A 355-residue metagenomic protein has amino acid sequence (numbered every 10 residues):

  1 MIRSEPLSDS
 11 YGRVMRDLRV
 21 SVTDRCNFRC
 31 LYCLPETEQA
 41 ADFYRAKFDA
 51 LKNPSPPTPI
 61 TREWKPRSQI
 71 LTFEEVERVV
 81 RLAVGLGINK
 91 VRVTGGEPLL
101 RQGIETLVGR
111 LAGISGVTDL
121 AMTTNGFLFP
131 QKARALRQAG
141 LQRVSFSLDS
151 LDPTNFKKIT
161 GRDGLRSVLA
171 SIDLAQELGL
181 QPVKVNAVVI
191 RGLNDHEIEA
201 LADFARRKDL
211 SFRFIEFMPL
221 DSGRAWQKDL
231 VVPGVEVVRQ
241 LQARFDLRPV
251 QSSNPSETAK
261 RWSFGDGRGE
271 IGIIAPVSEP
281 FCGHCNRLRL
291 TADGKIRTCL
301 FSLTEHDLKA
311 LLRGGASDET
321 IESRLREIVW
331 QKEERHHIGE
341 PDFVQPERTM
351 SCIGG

Functional and structural regions predicted by a protein language model:
M1-L18, D203-R207, F217-L220, R224-G355: Auxiliary Fe-S-binding modules of radical SAM enzymes
Y11-F73: Canonical Radical SAM [4Fe-4S] cluster-binding loop centered on the CxxxCxxC motif and its immediate flanking residues
F28, P153-T154, P280, H306: Glycine-centered loop/turn positions within well-structured domains that cap or flank conserved ligand/cofactor-binding
R29, C33, T154, I159 (+2 more regions): Residues that scaffold the ATP/ADP-binding catalytic core of kinase and kinase-like folds
A41-D42, R62, D152-I159, D221-A225 (+1 more regions): A short acidic, helix-capping loop that chelates divalent metal ions and anchors anionic groups
P57-L71, E75-T94, G315-R335: Short Fe-S-cluster ligation motifs
I70-V93, L100-I215: Radical SAM/AdoMet-radical enzyme domain recognition
P98, V188-G192, P219-S222, Q227: Short histidine/acidic/glycine/proline-rich micro-motifs that form metal- and phosphate-coordinating active-site loops
